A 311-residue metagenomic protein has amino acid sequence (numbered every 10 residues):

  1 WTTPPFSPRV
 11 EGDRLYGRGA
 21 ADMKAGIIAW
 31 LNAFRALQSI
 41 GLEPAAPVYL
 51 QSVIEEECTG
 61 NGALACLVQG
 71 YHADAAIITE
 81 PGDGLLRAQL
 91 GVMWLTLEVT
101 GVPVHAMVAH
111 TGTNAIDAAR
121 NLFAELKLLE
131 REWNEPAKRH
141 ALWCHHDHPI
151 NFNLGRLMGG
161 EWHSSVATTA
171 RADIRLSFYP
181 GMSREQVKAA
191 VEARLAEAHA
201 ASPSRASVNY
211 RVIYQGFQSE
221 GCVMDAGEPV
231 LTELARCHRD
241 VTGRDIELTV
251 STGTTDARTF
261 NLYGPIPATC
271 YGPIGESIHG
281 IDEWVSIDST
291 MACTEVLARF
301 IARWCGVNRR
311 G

Functional and structural regions predicted by a protein language model:
W1-V48, A292: Active-site metal-coordination/substrate-binding segment of hydrolases, especially metallo-dependent peptidases
E11-G12, A33-Y49, L126-P136, W304-R310: Phosphate-handling active-site elements
D13-R14, V48-Y49, D74-I77, N151 (+1 more regions): Structural motif
R18, Q51-V53, T249-S251: Structural motif
A45-D117: Histidine/acidic-residue-rich, glycine-tolerant segments that coordinate divalent metal ions
L86-A88, W94-G311: Metal-dependent amide/peptide-bond hydrolase catalytic core, centered on the "pita-bread" metallohydrolase fold
